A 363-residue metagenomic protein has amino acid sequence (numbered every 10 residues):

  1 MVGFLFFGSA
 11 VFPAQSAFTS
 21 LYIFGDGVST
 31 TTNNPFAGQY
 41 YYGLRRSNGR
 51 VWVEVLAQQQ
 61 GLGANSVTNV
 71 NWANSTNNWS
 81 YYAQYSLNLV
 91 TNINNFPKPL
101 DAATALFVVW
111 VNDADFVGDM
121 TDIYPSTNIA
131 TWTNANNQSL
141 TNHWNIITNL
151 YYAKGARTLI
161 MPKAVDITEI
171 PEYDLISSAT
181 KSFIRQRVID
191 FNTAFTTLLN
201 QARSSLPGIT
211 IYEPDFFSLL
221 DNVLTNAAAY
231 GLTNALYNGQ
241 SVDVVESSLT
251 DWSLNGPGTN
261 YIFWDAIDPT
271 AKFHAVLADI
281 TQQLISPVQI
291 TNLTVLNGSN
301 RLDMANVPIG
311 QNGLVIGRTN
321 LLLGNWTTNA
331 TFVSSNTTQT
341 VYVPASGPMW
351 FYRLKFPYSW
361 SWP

Functional and structural regions predicted by a protein language model:
M1-Q289: Conserved active-site regions of diverse hydrolases
S286-P363: Short, composition-biased motifs enriched in small/polar/acidic residues
